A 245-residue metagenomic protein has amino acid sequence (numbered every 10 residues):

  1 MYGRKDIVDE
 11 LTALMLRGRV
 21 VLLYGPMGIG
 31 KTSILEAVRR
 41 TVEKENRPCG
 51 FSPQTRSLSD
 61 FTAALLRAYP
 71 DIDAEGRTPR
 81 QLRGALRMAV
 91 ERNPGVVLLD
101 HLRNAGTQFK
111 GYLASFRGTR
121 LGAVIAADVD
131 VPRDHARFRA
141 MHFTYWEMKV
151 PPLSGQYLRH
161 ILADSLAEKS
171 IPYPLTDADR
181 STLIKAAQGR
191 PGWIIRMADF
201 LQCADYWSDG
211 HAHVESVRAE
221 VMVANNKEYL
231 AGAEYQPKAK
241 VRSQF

Functional and structural regions predicted by a protein language model:
M1-L11: N-terminal pre-P-loop "Q-motif" helix
R17-L35: Walker A/P-loop nucleotide-binding motif
V42-R56: Conserved catalytic segments around the Walker B and adjacent sensor/switch elements of P-loop NTPase domains
R56-E75, A163: Conserved NTP-binding/hydrolysis module of P-loop NTPases
A85-F109: Conserved P-loop NTPase "ATPase switch" module shared by AAA+ and STAND
D100-Q108, Y112-R139: Sensor-1/coupling segment of RecA-like P-loop NTPase cores
I125-A167: Alpha-helical sensor/transducer elements of the RecA-like P-loop NTPase core
P151, G155-Q156, A167-F245: C-terminal alpha-helical "lid" subdomain
